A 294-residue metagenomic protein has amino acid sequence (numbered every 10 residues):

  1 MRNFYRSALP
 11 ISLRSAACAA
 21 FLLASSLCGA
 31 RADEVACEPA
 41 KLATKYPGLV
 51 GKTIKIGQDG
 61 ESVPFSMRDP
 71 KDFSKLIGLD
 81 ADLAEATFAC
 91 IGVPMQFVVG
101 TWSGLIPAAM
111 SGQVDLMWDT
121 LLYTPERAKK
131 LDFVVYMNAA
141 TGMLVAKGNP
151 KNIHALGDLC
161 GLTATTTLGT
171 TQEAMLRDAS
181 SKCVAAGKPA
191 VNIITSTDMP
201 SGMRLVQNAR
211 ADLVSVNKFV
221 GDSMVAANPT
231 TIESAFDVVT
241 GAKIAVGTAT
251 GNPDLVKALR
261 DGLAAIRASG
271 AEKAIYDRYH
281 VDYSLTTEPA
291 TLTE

Functional and structural regions predicted by a protein language model:
D33-T120, R278: Extracytoplasmic small-molecule ligand-binding "clamshell" domains of the periplasmic binding protein/Venus flytrap
D33-T44, T171-I193, A264-E294: Ligand-binding clefts/hinges and TM-proximal coupling segments of bilobed small-molecule sensing domains
K45-Y46, K75-D80, R127-M137, I232-D237 (+1 more regions): A structural signal for short loop-to-beta-strand junctions that line the ligand-binding cleft of periplasmic/secreted
M67-P70, A84-G92, Q172-T195, V225-A227: Ligand-binding cleft/hinge of the Venus flytrap
L79, Q96-P107, K151-N152, V191-R204 (+1 more regions): Short helix-initiation/N-cap motifs at beta->coil->alpha
S103-G104, T120-A128, M175-A179, L205-T240: A ligand-binding cleft/hinge motif common to bilobed small-molecule-binding domains
N138-V145, A226-A264, V281-E294: Periplasmic-binding protein-like
A146-A164: Flexible hinge/capping segments at coil-to-helix
